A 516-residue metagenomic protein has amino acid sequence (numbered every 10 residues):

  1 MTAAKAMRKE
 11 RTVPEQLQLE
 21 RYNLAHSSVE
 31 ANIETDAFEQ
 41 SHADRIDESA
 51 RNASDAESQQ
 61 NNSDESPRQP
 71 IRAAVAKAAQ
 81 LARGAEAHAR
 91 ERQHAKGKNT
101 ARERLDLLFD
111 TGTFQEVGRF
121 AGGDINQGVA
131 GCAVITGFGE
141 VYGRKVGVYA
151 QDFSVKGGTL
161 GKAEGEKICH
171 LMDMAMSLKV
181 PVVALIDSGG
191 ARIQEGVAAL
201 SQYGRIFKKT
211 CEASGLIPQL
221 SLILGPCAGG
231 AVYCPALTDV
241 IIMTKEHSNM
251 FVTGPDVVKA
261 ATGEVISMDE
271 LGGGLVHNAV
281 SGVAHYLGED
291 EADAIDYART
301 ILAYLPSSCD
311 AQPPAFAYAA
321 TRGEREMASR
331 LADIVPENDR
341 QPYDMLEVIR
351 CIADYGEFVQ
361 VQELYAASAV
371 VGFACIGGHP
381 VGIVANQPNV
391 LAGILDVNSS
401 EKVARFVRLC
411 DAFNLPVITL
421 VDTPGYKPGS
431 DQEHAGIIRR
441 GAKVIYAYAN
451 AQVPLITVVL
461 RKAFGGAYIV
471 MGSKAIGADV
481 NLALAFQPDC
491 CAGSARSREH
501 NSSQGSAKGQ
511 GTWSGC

Functional and structural regions predicted by a protein language model:
T2-C516: Ligand-binding clefts of soluble mixed alpha/beta catalytic domains
